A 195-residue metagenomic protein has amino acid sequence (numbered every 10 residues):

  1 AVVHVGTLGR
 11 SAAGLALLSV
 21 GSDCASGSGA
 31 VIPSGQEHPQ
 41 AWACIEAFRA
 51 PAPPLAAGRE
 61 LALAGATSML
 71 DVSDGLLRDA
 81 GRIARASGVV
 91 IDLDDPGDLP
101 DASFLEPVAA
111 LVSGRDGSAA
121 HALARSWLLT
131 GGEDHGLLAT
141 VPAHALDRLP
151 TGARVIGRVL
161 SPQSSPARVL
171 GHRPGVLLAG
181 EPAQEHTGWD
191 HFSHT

Functional and structural regions predicted by a protein language model:
A1-A50: Phosphate/diphosphate-binding glycine-rich loops and adjacent basic-rich segments that engage nucleotide
V3, F48-L76: Internal active-site segments that recognize and position negatively charged phosphoryl groups and nucleotide moieties
V3-G6, S11, L55, G81 (+1 more regions): Hydrophobic alpha-helical segments
G6-G9, G14, G58, G157 (+1 more regions): Glycine-centered flexibility motif
G14, A25-G27, P39, P54-R59 (+2 more regions): Short, structured loop/turn "capping" segments at alpha-beta junctions
W42, L63-A64, M69-T195: Glycine-/charge-enriched secondary-structure boundary and capping motifs
